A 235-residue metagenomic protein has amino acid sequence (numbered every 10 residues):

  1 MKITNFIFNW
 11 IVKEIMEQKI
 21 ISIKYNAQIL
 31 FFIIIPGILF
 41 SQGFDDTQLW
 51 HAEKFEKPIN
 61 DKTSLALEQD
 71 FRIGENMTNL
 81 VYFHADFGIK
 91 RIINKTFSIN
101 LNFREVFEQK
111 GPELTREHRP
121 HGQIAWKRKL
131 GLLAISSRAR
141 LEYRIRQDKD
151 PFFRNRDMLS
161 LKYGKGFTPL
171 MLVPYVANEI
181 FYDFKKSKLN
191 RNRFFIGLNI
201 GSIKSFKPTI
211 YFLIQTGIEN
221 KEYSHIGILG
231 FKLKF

Functional and structural regions predicted by a protein language model:
M1-T47, F235: Bacterial Sec-dependent N-terminal signal peptides
Q42-L49, I73-Y82, K110-R116, I145-F153 (+2 more regions): Solvent-exposed loop/turn segments connecting transmembrane beta-strands in outer-membrane beta-barrel proteins
G43-I93, S98: Start-of-domain marker
K57, R91, W126-R128, Y163-K165 (+2 more regions): Residue-level signature of outer-membrane beta-barrel architecture
K62-L67, T96-L101, G131-I135, F167-L172 (+1 more regions): Repeated loop/turn-to-beta-strand initiation elements of outer-membrane beta-barrel proteins
Q69-E75, F103-Q109, R128-L130, L141-I145 (+3 more regions): Transmembrane beta-strands of outer-membrane beta-barrel pores
H121-I124, S224-F235: Outer-membrane beta-barrel "beta-signal"
S136-A177: Detector for outer-membrane/organellar transmembrane beta-barrel domains, recognizing the amphipathic beta-strand
